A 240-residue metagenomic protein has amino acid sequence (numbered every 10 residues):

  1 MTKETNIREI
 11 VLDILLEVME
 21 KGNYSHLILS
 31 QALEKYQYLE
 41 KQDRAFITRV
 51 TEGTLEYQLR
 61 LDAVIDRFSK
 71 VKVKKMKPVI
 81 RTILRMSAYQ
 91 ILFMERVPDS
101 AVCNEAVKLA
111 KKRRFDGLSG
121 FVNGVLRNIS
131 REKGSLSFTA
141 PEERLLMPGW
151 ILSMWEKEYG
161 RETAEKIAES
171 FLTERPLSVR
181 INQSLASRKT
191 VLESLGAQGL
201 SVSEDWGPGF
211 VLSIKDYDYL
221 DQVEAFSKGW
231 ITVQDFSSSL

Functional and structural regions predicted by a protein language model:
M1-A225: Class I Rossmann-like S-adenosyl-L-methionine
S227-L240: Conserved SAM-binding loop and adjacent beta-strand
